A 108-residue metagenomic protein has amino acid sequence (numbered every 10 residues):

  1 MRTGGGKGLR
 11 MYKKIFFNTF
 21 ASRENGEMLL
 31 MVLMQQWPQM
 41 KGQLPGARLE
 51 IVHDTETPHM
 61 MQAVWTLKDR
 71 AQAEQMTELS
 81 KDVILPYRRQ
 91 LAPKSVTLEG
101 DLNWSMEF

Functional and structural regions predicted by a protein language model:
M1-D82, R89, K94-F108: Short S/T/G/P-rich N-terminal loop/turn motif that feeds into the first structured element of a domain
